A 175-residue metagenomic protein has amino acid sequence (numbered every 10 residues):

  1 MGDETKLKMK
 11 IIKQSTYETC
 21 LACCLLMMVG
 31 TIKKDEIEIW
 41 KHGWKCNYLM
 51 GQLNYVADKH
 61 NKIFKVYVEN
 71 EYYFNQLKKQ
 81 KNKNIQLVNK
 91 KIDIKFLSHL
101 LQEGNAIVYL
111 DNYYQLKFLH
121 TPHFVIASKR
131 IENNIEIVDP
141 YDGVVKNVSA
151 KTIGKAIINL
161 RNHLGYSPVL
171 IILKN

Functional and structural regions predicted by a protein language model:
M1, L101, F118-F124, S128-N175: Noncatalytic regulatory segments and standalone regulatory/sensor domains
G2-K90: Cysteine-nucleophile protease catalytic domains, especially the papain-like/related folds used in DUB/UBL proteases
M9, K65-V66, I85-N89, A106 (+3 more regions): Hydrophobic transmembrane signal anchors and adjacent membrane-proximal interface regions, especially in viral
M50-Y55, I92-S98, G154-R161: Intrinsically disordered, low-complexity boundary segments flanking structured domains
E71-Y73, Y113-Q115, G143: Solvent-exposed loop/turn segments at secondary-structure junctions within structured extracellular/periplasmic domains
L77-V138: Active-site-adjacent substructure of cysteine-protease-like catalytic cores
